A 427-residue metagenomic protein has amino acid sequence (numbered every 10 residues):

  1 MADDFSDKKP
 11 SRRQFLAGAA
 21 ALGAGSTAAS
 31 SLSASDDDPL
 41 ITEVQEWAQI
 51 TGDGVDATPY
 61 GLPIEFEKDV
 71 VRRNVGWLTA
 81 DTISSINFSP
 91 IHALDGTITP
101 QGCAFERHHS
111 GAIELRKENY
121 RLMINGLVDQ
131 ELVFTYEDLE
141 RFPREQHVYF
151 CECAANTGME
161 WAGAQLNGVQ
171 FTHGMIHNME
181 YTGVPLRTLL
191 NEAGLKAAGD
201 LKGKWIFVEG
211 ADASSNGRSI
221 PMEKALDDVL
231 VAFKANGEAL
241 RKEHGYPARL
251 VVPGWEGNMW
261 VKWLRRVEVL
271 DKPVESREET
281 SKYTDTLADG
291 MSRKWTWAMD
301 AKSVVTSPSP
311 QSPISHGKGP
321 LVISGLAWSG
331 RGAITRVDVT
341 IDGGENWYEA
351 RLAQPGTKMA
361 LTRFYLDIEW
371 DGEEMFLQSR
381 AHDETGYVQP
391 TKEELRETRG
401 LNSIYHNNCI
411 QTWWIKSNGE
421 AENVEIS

Functional and structural regions predicted by a protein language model:
M1-S11: N-terminal secretory signal peptides
D3, L32-A34: Short linear motifs centered on Gly/Pro in flexible linkers and helix caps
P10-S31, L186, L250, G325 (+1 more regions): N-terminal export leaders
D36-S427: Structured, non-membrane catalytic/scaffold regions adjacent to prosthetic-group chemistry
